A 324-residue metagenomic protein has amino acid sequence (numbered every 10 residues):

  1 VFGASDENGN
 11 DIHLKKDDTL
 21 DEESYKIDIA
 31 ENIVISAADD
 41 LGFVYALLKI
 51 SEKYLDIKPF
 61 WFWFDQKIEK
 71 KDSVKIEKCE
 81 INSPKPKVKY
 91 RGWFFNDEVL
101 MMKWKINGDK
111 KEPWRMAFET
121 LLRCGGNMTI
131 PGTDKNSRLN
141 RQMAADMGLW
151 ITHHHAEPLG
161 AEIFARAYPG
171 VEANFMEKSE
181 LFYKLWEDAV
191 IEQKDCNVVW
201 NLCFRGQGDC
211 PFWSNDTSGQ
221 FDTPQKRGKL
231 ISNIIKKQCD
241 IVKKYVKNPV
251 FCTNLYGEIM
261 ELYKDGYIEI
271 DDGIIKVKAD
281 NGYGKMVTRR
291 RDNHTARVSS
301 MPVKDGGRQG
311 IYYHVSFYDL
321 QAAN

Functional and structural regions predicted by a protein language model:
V1-K85: Contiguous, structured surface segment used for ligand recognition
E31-D65, N136-A161, A167-E192: Hydrophobic or amphipathic alpha-helical targeting/insertion segments
A38-D40, E98, G126, T133-N136 (+6 more regions): An acidic- and aromatic-residue-enriched active-site/binding cleft used to recognize and process polar
K58-M128, G307-G310: An acidic-aromatic substrate-binding cleft motif
I68-I76, R141-D146, A173-G306, L320: Gly/Pro-rich turn-and-neighbor structural signature
V88-W93, D97-K111, V277, G284-N324: Active-site-adjacent "gating/activation" loops or surface patches in catalytic cores
R91-F95, L122, M128-P131, I151-H154 (+4 more regions): Hydrophobic faces of well-ordered beta-strands that scaffold small-molecule active sites in alpha/beta enzyme cores
D109-L139, M143-T152, D195: Catalytic domains of carbohydrate-active enzymes, especially glycoside hydrolases
